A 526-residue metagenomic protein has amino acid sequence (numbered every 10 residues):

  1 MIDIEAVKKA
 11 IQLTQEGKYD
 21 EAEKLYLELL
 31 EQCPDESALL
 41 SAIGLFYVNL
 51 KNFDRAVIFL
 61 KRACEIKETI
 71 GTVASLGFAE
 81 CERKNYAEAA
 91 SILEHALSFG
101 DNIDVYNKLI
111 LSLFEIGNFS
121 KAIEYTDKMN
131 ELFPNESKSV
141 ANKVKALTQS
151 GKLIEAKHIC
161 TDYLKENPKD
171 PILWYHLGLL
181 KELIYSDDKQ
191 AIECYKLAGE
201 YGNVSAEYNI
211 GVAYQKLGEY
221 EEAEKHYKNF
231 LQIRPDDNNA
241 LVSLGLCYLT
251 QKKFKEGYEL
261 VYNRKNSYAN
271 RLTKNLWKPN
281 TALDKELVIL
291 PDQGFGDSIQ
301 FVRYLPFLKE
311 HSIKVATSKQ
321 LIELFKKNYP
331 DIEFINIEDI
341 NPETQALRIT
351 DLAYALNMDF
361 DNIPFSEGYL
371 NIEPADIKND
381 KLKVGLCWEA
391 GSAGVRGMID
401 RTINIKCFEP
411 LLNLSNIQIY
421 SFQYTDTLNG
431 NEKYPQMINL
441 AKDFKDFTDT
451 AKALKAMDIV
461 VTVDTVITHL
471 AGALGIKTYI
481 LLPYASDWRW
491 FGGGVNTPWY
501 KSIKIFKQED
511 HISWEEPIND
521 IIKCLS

Functional and structural regions predicted by a protein language model:
M1-S526: Alpha-helical solenoid repeat scaffolds of the TPR/TPR-like class and their adjacent stem/linker regions that mediate
